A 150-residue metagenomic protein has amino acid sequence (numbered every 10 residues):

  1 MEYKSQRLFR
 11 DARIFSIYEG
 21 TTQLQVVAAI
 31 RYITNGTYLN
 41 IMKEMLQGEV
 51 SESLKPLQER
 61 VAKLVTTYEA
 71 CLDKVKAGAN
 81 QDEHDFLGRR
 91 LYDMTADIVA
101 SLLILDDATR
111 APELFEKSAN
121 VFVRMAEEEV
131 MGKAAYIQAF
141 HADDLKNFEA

Functional and structural regions predicted by a protein language model:
M1-A150: Flavin-dependent oxidoreductase catalytic core characteristic of acyl-CoA dehydrogenase/oxidase-like enzymes
